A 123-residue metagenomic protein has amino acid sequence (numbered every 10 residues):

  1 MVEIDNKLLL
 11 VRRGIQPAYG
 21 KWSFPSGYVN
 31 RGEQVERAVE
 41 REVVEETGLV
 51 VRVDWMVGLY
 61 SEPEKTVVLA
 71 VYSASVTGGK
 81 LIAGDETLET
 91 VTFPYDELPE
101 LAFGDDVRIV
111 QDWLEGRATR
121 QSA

Functional and structural regions predicted by a protein language model:
M1-S23, V51, W55: N-terminal strand-loop-strand
L10-V11, E115-A118: Intrinsically disordered, low-complexity sequence elements enriched in Ser/Thr/Gly/Pro
G14-I15, T119-S122: Small/flexible residues
S26: Short hydrophobic "strand-cap" motifs at the C-terminus of beta-strands
V29-V53, G58-L114, Q121-A123: Unchanged
